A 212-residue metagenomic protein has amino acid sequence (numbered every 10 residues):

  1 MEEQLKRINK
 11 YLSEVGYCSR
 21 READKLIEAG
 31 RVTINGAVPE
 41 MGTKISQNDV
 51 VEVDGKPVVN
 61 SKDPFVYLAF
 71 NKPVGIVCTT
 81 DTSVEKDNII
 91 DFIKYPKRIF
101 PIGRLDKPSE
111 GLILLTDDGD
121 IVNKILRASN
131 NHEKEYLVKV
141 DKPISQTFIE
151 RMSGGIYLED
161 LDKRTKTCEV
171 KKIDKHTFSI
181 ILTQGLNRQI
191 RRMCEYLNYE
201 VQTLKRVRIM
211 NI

Functional and structural regions predicted by a protein language model:
E2-I212: Basic, flexible Lys/Arg- and Gly-enriched helix-loop patches that mediate nucleic-acid binding at interfaces with rRNA
